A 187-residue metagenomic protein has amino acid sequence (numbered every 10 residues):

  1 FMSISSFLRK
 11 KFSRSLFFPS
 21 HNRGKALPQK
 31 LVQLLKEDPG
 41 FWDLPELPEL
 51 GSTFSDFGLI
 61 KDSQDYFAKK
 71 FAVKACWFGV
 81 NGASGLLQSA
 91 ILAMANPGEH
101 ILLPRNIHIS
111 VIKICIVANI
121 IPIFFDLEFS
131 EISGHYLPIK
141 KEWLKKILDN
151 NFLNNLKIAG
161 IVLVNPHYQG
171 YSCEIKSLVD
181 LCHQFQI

Functional and structural regions predicted by a protein language model:
F1-P39: N-terminal glycine-rich, Lys/His-bearing helix-loop that initiates the first secondary-structure elements of many
L34-G85: Conserved N-terminal alpha-helix of the aminotransferase class I/II PLP-enzyme fold
I60, N81-L86, I107-I109, P166-Y171: Gly/Ser/Thr-rich loops at beta-strand to alpha-helix junctions that form or flank small-molecule/cofactor-binding
K74-H100, I114: Conserved beta-loop-alpha segment that forms the PLP phosphate-binding cup at the N-terminus of a helix
E99, I120, Q184-I187: A short helix->loop->beta-strand "cap" motif at the edges of active sites that frequently abuts
L103-P122: Substrate-binding/gating loop at the entrance of the active-site cleft, primarily in PLP-dependent aminotransferase-like
N106-I109, D126-I132: Short, acidic/turn-prone active-site loops that include or flank metal/cofactor- and phosphate-binding residues
S133-I187: Active-site phosphate-binding strand-loop segment of PLP-dependent enzymes
